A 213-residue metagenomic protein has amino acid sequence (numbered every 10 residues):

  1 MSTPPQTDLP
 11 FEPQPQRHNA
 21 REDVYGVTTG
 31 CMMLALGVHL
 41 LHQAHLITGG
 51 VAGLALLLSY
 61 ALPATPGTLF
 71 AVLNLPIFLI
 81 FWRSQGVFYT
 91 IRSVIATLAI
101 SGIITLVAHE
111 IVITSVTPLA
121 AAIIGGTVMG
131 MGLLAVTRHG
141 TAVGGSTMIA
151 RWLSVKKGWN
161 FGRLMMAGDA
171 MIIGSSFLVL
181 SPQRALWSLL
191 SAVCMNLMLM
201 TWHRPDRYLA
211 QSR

Functional and structural regions predicted by a protein language model:
S2-R213: Core subunits and conserved enzymes of cellular information-processing and envelope-translocation systems across
